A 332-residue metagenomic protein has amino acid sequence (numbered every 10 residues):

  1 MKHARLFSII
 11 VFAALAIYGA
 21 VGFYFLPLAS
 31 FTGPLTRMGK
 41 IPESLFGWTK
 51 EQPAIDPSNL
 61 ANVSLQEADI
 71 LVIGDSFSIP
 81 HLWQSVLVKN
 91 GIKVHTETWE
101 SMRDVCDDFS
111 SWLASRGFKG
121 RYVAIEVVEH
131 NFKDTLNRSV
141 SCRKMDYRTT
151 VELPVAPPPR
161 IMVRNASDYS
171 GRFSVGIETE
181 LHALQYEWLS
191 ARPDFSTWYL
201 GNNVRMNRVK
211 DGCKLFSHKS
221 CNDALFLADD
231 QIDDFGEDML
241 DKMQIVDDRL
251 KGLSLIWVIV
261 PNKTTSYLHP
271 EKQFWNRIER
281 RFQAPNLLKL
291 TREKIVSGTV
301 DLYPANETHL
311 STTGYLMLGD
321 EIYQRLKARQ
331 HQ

Functional and structural regions predicted by a protein language model:
M1-Q332: Extracellular glycan-modifying ectodomains
